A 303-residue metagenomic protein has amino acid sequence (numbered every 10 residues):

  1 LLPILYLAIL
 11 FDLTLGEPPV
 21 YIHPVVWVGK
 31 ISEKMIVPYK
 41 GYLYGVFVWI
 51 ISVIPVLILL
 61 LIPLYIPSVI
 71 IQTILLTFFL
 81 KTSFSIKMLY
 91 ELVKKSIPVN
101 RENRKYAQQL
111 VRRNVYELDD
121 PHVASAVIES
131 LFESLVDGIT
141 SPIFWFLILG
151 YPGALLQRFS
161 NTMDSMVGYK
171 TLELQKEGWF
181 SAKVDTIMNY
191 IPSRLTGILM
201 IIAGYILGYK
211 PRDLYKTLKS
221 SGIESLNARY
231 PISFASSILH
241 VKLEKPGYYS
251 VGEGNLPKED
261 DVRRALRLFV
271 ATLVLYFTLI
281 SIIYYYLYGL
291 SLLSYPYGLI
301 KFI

Functional and structural regions predicted by a protein language model:
L1-L155, K170-I303: Hydrophobic alpha-helical transmembrane segments
T14, F159, M163, V167: Active-site His/Glu-centered metal-binding helix of metallohydrolases
